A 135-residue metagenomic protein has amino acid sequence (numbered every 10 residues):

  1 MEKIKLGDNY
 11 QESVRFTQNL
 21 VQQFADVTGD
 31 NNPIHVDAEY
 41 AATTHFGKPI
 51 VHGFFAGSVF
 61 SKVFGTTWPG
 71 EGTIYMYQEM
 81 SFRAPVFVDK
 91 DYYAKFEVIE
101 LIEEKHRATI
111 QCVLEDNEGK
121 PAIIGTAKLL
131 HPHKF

Functional and structural regions predicted by a protein language model:
M1-N9, V86-F135: HotDog/MaoC-like acyl-thioester-processing domains
M1-T73: Hot-dog-fold acyl-thioester-processing enzymes
N32, A38-T43, H52-G53, K62-V63 (+6 more regions): Short, surface-exposed, polar/charged, turn-prone segments marking secondary-structure boundaries
I34-H35, F46, V59, I74-Y75 (+5 more regions): Short, intrinsically disordered/low-complexity patches at protein termini and at juxtamembrane boundaries
T66-A94: Mid-chain, well-packed structural core segment of small domains
